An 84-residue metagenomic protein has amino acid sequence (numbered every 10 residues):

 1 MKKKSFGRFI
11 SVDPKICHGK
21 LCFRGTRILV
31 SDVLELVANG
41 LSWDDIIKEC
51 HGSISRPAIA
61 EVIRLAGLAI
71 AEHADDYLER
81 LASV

Functional and structural regions predicted by a protein language model:
M1-K2: Hydrophobic packing positions characteristic of elongated beta-solenoid/beta-helix-type spike/fiber shafts
S5-D45: A short, structured beta-strand/loop element
L29-V84: Long, charge-rich, low-complexity alpha-helical segments
